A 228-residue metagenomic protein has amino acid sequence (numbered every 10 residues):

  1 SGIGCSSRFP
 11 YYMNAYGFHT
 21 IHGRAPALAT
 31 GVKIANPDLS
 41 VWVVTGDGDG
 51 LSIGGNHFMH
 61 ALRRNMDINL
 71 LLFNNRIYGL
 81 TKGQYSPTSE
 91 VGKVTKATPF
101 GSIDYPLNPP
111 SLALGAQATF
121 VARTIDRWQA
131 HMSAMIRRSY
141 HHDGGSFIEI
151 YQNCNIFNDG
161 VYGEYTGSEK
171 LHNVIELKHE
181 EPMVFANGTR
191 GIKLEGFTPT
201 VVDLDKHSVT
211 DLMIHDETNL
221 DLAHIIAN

Functional and structural regions predicted by a protein language model:
I3-G79, H131-S133: Thiamine diphosphate
P10-Y11, T81-G83, N158-V161: Short, well-ordered secondary-structure micro-motifs
A15-G17, A61, S86-E90, S139 (+1 more regions): Short, hinge-like loop/turn segments at secondary-structure boundaries
D38, S86-H141: Conserved thiamine diphosphate
L39-W42, D67-L71, S111, T119-A122 (+1 more regions): Structural motif
G55-L62, L80-K93, L112: Active-site-proximal loop->helix
T119-E176, E180: ATP/pyrophosphate-binding catalytic subdomain of soluble kinases
I156-N228: Flexible, low-complexity linker and terminal segments
